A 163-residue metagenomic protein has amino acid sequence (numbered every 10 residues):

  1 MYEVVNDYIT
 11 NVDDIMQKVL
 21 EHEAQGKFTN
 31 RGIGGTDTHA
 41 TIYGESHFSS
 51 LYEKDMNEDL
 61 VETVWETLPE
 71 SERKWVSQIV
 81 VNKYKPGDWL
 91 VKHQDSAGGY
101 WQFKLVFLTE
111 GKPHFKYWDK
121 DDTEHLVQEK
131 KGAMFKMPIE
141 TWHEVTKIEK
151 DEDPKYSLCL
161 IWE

Functional and structural regions predicted by a protein language model:
M1-R73: Non-heme Fe(II)/2-oxoglutarate
D7, N82-Y84, W118: Conserved beta-strand termini and adjacent loop/short-helix elements that scaffold enzyme active sites in alpha/beta
Y43, A97, K147: Alpha-helical and His/Cys-centered functional microenvironments
E72-V80: A short coil-to-beta-strand element that immediately follows conserved catalytic motifs
V80, K104-V106: Short, hydrophobic/aromatic-rich beta-strand segments within well-structured domains
V80-G98: Conserved short histidine dyad/triad with adjacent acidic residue
V106-E163: Catalytic core of Fe(II)/2-oxoglutarate
